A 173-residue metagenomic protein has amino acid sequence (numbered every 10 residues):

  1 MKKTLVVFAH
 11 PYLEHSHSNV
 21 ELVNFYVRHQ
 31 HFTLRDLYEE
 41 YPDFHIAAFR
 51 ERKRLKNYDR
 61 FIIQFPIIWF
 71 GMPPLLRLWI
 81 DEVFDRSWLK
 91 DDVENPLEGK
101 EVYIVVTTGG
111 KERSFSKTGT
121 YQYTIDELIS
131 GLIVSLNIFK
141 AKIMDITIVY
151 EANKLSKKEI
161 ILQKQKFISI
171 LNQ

Functional and structural regions predicted by a protein language model:
M1-R35, F167-I168: N-terminal beta1-alpha1 ligand-phosphate binding loop
K2, L97-E101, A141: A short helix->loop->beta-strand "cap" motif at the edges of active sites that frequently abuts
L5-V7, T33-R35, I62, Y103-V105 (+1 more regions): Hydrophobic/aromatic beta-strand patches that form the interior of the parallel beta-sheet core in alpha/beta enzyme
H17-E21, I46, P74-L78, K158: Generic recognition of short, well-ordered alpha-helical segments
V23-V27, I129-Q173: Glycine-rich phosphate/pyrophosphate-binding loop and the adjoining helix
H29-H45, Y150: A short beta-strand-loop structural module common to alpha/beta enzyme folds
A47-K53, E159-Q163: Charged, often glycine-rich, active-site loop that binds/positions anionic groups
F49-I133: Helix-loop-strand module that forms the ligand-binding subsite of alpha/beta enzymes
